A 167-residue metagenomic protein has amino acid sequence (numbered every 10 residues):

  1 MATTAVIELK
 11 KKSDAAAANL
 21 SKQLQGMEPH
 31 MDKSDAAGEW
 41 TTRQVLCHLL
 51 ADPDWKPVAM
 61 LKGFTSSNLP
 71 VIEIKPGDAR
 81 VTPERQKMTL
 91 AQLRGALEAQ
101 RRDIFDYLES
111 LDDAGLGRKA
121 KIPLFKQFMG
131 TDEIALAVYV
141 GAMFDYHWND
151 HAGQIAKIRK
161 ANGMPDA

Functional and structural regions predicted by a protein language model:
M1-A18: Extreme N-terminal tail/first-helix region
A2, S13, G38-T42, D54 (+3 more regions): Hydrophobic alpha-helical segments and helix-packing faces
A2-V6, T82-K87, E133-A137: A short, mixed-charge helix-start or loop-turn motif at secondary-structure junctions
I7-K10, K22-G26, S67-V71: Short acidic/polar alpha-helix capping motifs at helix-coil junctions
K10-D14, L46, L50, R94-E98 (+1 more regions): Amphipathic, non-transmembrane alpha-helical scaffold segments
A17-E28, D54-L61, E98-D112, A152 (+1 more regions): Structural signal for well-ordered, non-membrane alpha-helices
M31-D78, K119-A167: Short, contiguous alpha-helical
A79-K119, Y139-A142: Acidic/histidine-rich alpha-helical segments that form the ligand environment of transition-metal centers
